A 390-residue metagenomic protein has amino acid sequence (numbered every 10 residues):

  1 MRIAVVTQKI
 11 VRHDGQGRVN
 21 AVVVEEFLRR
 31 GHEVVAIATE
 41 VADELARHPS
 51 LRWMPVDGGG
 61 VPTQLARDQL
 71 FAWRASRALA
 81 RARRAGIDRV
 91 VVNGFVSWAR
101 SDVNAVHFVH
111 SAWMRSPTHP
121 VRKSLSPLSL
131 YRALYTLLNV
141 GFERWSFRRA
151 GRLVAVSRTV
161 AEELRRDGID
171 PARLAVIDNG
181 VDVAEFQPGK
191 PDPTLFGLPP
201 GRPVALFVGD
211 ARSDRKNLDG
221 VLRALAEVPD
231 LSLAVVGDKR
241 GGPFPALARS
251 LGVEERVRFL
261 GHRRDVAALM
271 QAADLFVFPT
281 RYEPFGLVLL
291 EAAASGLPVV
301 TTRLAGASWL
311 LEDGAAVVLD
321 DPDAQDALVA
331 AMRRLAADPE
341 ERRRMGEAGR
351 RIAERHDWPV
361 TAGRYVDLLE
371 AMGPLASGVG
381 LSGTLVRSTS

Functional and structural regions predicted by a protein language model:
G17-V22, P203, F207, R212-E227 (+1 more regions): A conserved mid-protein helix/loop that constitutes part of the nucleotide-sugar donor-binding site
S101-R144, A184: Acceptor-binding helix/loop patch of EC 2.4 sugar-transfer enzymes, predominantly nucleotide-sugar-dependent
R144-V176, V181-E185: A short, active-site helix/loop in glycosyltransferases that binds the activated sugar's phosphate group
P203, E341-R355: A short, well-ordered alpha-helix in the C-terminal region of glycosyltransferases
V208-A211, S232-P245: Glycosyltransferase donor-sugar binding loop
H262, R281: Aromatic "clamp/platform" in nucleotide-sugar-dependent glycosyltransferases that forms part of the donor/acceptor
P298-T301: Short hydrophobic beta-strand element within catalytic cores of glycosyltransferases and related nucleotide-activated
S308-R333, E340-E341: Change "using UDP/GDP/dTDP sugars" to "using nucleotide sugars
